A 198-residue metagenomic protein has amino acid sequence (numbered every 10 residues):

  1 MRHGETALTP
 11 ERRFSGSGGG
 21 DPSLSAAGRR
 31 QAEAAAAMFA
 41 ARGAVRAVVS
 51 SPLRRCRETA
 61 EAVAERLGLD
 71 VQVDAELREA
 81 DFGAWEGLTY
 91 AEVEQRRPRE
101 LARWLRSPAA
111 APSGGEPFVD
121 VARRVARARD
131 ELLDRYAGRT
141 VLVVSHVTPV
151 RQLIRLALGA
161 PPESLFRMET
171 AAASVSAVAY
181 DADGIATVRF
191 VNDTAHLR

Functional and structural regions predicted by a protein language model:
R2-D70: Active-site-proximal alpha-helix that buttresses catalytic centers in soluble enzyme cores
T6, P149-V150: Short active-site segment of divalent metal-dependent hydrolases/proteases that encodes the spacing between
P22-S23, E65-A126, T187-F190: Phosphate-handling substructures
E33-A40, A122, A126-D134, I154: Generic structural signal for well-ordered alpha-helical scaffold segments
S50-S51, R123, V144-S145: Short beta-strand scaffold positions
A80-E92, D134, R139, R155-R198: Acidic, low-complexity terminal tails and accessory targeting/binding regions of phosphate-metabolizing enzymes
L132, R139-V147: Generic beta-sheet signal
